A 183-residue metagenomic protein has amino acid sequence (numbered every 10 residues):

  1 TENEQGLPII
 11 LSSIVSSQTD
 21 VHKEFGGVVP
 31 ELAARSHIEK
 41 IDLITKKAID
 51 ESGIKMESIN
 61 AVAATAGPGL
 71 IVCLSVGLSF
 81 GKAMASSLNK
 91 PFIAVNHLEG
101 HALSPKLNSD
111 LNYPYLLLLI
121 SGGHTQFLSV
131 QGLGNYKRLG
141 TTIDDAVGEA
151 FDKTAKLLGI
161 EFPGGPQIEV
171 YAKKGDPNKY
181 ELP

Functional and structural regions predicted by a protein language model:
T1-L7, S12-S13, I120, F127-P183: A short helix-loop
T1-S58, A64-P68, H101: N-terminal beta-alpha supersecondary unit
L7-P8, E57-N60, L88-P91, D110-L116 (+3 more regions): Short coil/turn connectors at secondary-structure junctions
S12, A64, F92-H97, G164: General beta-strand structural signal in soluble alpha/beta enzymes
V15, A63-T65, N96, L116-S121 (+1 more regions): Short beta-strand segments
K55-S58, F80-E99: Nucleotide and nucleotide-moiety/phosphate-recognizing core
A64-K90: Short Gly/Thr/Asp-enriched flexible loops that form oxyanion-binding sites at enzyme active sites
A94-L116: Conserved phosphate-binding catalytic cores of ATP/NTP-utilizing and phosphoryl-transfer enzymes
